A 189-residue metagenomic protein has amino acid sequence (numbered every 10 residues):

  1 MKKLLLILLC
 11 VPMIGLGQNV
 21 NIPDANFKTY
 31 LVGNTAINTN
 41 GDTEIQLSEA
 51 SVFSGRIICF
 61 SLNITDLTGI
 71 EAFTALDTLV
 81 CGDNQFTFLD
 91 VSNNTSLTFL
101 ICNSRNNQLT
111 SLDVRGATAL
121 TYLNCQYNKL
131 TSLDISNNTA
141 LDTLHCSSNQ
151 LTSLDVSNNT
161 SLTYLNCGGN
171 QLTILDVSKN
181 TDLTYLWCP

Functional and structural regions predicted by a protein language model:
K2-V80, Q85, L89, N93-T95 (+4 more regions): N-terminal capping/linker segments that flank leucine-rich repeat
L5-L6, V11, S111, K129-S132 (+3 more regions): Intrinsically disordered, low-complexity segments enriched in glycine/proline and serine/threonine
G55-T65, A75-F86, S96-Q108, A119-K129 (+3 more regions): Concave beta-strand-loop units of leucine-rich repeat
L67-I70, L89, L100, L112 (+4 more regions): Canonical leucine-rich repeat
D90, D113, N124, D134 (+4 more regions): Asp/Glu-rich intrinsically disordered low-complexity tracts
